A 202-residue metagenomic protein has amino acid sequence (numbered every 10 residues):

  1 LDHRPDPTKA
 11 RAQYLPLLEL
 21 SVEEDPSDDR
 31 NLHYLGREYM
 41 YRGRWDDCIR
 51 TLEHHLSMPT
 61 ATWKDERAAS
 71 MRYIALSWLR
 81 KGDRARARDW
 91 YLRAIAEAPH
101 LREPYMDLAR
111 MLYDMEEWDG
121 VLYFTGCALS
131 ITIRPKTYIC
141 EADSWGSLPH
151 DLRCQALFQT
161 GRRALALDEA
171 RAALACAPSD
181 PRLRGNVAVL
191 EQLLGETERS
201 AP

Functional and structural regions predicted by a protein language model:
L1-R50, H54, P202: Catalytic-site signature of metal-activated, phosphate-bearing donor transferases, centered on the GT-A/GT-A-like
R11, W45-D46, R84, W118 (+1 more regions): TPR-repeat structural position
Y34, Y73, D107-R110, D114 (+3 more regions): "A position-specific structural signal for the A-helix of alpha-solenoid helical repeats
